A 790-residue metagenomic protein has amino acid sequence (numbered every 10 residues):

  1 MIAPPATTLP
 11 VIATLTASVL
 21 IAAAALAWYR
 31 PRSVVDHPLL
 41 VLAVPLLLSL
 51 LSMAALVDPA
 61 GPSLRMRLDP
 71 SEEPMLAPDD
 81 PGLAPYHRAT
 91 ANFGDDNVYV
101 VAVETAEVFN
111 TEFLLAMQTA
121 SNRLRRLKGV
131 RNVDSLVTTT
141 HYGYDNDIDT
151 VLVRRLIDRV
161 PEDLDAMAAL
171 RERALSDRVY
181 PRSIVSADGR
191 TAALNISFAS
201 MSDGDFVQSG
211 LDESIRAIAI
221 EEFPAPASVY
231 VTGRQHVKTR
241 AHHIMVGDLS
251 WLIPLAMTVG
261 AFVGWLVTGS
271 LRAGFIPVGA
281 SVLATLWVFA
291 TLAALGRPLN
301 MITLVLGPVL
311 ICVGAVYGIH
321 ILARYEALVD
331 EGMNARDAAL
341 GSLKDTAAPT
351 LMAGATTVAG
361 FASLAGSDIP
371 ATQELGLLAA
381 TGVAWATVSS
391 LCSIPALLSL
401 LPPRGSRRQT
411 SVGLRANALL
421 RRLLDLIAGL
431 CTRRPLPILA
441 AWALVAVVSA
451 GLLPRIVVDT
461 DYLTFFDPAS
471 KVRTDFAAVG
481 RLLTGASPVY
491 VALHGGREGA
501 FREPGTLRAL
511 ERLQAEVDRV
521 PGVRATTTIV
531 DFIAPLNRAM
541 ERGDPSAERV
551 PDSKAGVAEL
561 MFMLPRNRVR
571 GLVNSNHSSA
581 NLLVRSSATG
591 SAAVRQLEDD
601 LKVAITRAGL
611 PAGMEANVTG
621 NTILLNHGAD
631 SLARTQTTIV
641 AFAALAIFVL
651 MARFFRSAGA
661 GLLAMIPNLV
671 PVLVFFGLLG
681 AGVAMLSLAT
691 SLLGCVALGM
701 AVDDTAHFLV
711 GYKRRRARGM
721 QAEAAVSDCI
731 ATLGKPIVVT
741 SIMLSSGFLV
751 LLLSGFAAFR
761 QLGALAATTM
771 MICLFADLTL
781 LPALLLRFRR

Functional and structural regions predicted by a protein language model:
M1-L46, L340, V388-A446, T464 (+3 more regions): Interfacial helix-loop-helix hairpins and adjacent transmembrane helices of multi-pass alpha-helical membrane proteins
I2-P5, V263, L292, L351-I394 (+5 more regions): Hydrophobic, glycine/alanine-rich multi-pass transmembrane helices and their short helix-loop junctions in large
V41, L56-E107, L114, P161-V185 (+8 more regions): Solvent-exposed, non-transmembrane loop/terminal regulatory segments of multi-pass membrane proteins
L115, V160-S270, V282, R508-E511 (+1 more regions): Extracytoplasmic
V246-W287, A355-S363, R634-V670, V674 (+2 more regions): Internal alpha-helical transmembrane segments of multipass membrane proteins, especially hydrophobic lipid-embedded
A273-I321, A658-V710, A776: Hydrophobic transmembrane alpha-helices and their membrane-interface caps in long multi-pass transport proteins
V309-D330, T350-T357, C392-S393, V696-R715 (+3 more regions): Short helical (or helix-break) motifs at transmembrane helix termini and adjacent helical loops in multi-pass membrane
L328-A355, R716-V739: Helix-loop junctions and hydrophobic alpha-helical segments within the transmembrane domains of large membrane
